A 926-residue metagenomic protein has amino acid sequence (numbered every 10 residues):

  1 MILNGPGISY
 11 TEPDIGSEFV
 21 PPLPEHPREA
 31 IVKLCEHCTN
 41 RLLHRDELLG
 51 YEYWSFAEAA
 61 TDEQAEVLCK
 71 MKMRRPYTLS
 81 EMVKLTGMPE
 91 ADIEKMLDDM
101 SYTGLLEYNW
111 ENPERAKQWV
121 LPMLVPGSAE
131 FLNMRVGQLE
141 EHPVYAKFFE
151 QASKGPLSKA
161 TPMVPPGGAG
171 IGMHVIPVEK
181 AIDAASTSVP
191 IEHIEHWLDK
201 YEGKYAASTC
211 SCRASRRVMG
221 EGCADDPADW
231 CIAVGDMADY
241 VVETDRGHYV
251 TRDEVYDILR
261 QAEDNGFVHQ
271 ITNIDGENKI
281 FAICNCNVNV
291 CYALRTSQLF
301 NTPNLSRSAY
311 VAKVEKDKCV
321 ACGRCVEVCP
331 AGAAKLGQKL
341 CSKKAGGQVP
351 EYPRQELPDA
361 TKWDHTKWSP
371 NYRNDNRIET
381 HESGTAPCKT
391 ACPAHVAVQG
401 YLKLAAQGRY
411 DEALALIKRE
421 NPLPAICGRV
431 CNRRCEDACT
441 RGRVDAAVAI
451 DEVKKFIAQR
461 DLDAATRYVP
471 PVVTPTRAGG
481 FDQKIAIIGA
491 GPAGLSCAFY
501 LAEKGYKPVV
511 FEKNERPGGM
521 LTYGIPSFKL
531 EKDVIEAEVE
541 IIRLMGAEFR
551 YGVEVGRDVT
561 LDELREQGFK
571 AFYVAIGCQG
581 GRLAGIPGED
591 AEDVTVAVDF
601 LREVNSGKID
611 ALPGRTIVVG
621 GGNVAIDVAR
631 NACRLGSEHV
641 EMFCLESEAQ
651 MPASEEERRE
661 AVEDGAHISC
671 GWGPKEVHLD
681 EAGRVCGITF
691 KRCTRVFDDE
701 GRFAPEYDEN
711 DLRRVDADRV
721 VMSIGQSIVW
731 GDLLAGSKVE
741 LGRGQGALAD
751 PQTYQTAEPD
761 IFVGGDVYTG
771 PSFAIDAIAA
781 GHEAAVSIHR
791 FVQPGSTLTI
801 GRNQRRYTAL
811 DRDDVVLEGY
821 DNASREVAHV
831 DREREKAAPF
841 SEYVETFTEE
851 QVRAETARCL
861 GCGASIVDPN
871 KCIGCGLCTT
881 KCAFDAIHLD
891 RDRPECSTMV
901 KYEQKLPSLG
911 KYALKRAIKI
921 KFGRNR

Functional and structural regions predicted by a protein language model:
K33-C35, F56-A57, H196-D199, G203-V320 (+13 more regions): Ferredoxin-type iron-sulfur electron-transfer modules and their immediate structural context
R74-T86: Short acidic, hydrophobic short linear motifs in intrinsically disordered regions
T86-Y102: Short amphipathic alpha-helical interaction segments
S101-N112, A334-K335, I887: A short, conserved structural fragment
R115-K154, R916: Short, amphipathic alpha-helical interaction segments positioned at domain boundaries
V396-Q399, A405-A406, A447-D451, I487-V555 (+5 more regions): Beta1-alpha1 glycine-rich phosphate/pyrophosphate-binding loop at the start of Rossmann-like nucleotide-binding domains
I457-A478, K504, A537-R557, G581-L635 (+1 more regions): Glycine-rich dinucleotide-binding loop and its adjacent helix/turn
D533-R582, T595-L612, R634-G744: A Rossmann-like FAD-binding core segment of flavoenzymes
